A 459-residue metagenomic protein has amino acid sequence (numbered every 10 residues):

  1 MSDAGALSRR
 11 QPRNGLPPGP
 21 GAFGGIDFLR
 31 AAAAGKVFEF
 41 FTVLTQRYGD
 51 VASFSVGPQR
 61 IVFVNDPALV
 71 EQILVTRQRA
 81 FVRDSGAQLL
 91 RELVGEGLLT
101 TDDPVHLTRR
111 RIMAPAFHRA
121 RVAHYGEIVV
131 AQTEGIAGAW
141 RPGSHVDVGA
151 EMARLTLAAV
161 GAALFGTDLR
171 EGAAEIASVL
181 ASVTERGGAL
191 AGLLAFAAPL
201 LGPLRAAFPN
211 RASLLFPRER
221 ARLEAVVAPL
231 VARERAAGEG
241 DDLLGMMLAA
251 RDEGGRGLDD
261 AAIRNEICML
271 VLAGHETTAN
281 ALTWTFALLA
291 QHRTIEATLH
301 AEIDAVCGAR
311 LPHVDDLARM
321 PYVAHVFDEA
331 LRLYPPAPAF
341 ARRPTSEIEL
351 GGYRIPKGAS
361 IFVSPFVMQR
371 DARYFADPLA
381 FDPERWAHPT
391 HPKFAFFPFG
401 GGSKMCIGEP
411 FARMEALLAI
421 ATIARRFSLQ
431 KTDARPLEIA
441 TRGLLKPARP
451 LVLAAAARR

Functional and structural regions predicted by a protein language model:
M1-L16, T45, T133, A181-S182 (+3 more regions): Cytochrome P450 proximal C-terminal region
S2-P17, V82-L90, V105, R121-N280 (+1 more regions): Cytochrome P450 heme-thiolate monooxygenase catalytic core
S2-T108, A123, E127-G135, L155 (+5 more regions): N-terminal membrane-proximal hinge/A-helix region immediately C-terminal to the signal-anchor transmembrane segment
F28-G49, P229, A309-G351: Conserved cytochrome P450 K-helix E-x-x-R motif and the immediately C-terminal K′/meander segment
T277-E302, P410-R426: Cytochrome P450 catalytic-core helices
V363-P389: Conserved cytochrome P450 K-helix/beta-meander segment immediately N-terminal to the heme-binding cysteine loop
